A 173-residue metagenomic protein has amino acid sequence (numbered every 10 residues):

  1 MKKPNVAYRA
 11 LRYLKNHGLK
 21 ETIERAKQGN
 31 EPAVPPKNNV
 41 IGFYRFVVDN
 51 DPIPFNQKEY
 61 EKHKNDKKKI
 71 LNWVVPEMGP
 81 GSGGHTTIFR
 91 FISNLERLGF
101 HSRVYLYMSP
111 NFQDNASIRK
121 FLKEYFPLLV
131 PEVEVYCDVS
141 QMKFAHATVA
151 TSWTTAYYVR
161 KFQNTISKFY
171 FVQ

Functional and structural regions predicted by a protein language model:
M1-E61: Membrane-proximal basic amphipathic "stem/tether" segments
G29, I88, T155-V159: Short, well-ordered alpha-helical microsegments
V48-Y60, Y107, N111-V172: Extended catalytic core of nucleotide-activated donor transferases of GT-like folds
Y60-L71, F144: A short, charged/proline- and glycine-enriched loop that marks the coil->beta-strand transition at the N-terminal
I70, H101-R103, S167: Residues at the starts of beta-strands that form the adenosine-phosphate
V75-T87: A short, glycine/small-residue-rich beta-strand->loop->alpha-helix junction that serves as a flexible
T86-L95: Short amphipathic alpha-helix
E96-P110: Low-complexity, highly charged intrinsically disordered N-terminal segments that act as targeting/localization
